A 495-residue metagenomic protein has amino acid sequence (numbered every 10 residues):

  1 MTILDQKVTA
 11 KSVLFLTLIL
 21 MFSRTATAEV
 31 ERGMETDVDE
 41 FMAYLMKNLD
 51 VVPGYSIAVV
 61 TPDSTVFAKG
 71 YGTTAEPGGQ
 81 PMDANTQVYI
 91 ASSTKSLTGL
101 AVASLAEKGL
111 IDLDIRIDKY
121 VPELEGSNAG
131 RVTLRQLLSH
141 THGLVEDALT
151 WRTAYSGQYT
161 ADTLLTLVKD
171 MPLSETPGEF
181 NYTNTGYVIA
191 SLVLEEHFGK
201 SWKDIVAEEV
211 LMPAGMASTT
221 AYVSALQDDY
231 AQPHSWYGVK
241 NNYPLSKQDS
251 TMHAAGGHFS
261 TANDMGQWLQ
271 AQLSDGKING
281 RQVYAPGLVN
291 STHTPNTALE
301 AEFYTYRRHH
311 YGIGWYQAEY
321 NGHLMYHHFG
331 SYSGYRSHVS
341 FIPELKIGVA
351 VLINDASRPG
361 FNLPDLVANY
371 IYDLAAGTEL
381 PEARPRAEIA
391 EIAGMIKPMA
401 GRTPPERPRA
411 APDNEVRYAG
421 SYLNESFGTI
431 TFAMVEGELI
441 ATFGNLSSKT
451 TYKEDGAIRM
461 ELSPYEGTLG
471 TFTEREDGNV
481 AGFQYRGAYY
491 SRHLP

Functional and structural regions predicted by a protein language model:
T2-L14: Bacterial N-terminal signal peptides that target proteins for export
V13-S23: Bacterial N-terminal signal peptides
A28-V30, N369-P495: Peripheral terminal and inter-domain segments
E31-I90, L110-I115, K119, G126 (+4 more regions): Short, conserved catalytic-motif segment at the N-terminal edge
D50-G54, S333-R336, S426, N445: Short, small/polar residue-rich loop motifs at catalytic or cofactor-binding pockets
S64, Y71, A75, S127-S333 (+1 more regions): Short, surface-exposed loop or secondary-structure junction motifs that flank catalytic or metal-binding residues
H327, H338-F341, L345-D355, Q484: Short, well-ordered beta-strand elements
